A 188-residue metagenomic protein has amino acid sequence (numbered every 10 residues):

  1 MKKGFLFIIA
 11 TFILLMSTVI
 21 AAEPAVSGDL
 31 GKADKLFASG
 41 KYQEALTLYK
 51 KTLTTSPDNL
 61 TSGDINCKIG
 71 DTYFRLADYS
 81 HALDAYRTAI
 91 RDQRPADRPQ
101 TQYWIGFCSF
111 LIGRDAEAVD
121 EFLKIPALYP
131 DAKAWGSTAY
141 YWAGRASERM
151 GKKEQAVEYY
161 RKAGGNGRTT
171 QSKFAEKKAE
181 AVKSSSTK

Functional and structural regions predicted by a protein language model:
K2-F7, T18-K188: Acidic, polar-rich low-complexity tracts and alpha-helical solenoid repeat scaffolds
I9-L14: Hydrophobic helical h-region of N-terminal Sec-dependent signal peptides in bacterial secretory/periplasmic proteins
